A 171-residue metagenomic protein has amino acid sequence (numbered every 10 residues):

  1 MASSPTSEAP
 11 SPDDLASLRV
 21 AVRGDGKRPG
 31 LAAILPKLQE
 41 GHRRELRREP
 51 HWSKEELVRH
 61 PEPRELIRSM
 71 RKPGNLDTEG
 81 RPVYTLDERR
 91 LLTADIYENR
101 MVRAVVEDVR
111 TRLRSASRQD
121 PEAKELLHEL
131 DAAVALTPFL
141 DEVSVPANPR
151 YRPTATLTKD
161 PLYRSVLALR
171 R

Functional and structural regions predicted by a protein language model:
M1-R170: Terminal, charged accessory segments of proteins
